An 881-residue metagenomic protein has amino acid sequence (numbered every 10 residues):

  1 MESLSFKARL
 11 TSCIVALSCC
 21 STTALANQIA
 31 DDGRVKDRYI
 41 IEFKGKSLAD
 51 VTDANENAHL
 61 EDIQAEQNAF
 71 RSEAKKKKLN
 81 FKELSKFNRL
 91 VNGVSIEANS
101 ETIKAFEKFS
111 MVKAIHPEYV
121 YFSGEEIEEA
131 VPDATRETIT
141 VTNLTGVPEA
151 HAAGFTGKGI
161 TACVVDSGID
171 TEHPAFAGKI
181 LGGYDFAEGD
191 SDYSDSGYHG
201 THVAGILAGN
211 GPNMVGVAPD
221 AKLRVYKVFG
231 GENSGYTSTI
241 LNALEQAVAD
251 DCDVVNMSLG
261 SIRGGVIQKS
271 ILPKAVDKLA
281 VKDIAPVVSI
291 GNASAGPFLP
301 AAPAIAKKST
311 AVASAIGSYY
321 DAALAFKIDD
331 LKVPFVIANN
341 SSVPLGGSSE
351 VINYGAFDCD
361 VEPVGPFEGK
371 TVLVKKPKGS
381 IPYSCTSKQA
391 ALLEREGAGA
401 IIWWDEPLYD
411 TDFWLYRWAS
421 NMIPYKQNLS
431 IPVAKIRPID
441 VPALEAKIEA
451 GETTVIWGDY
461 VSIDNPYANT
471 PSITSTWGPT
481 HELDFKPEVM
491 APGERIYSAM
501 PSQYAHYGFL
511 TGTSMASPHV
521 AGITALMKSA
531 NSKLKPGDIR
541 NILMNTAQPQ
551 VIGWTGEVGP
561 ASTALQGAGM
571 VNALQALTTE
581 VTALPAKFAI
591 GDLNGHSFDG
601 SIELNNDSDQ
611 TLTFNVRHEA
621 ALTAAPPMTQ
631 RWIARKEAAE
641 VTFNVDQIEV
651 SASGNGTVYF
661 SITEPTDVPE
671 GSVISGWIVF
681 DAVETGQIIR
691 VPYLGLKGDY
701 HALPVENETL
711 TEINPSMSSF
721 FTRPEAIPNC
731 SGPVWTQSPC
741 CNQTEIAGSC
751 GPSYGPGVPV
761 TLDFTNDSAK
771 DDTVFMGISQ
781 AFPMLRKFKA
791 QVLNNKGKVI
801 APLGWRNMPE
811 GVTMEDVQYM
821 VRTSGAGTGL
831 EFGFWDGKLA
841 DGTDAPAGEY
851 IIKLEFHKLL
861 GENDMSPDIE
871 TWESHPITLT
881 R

Functional and structural regions predicted by a protein language model:
A26-I127: Inhibitory N-terminal propeptides of secreted protease zymogens
A30, E149-G182, D190-Y236, D250-D253 (+5 more regions): Subtilisin-like serine protease catalytic core
L84, E107-T161, P174-A175, S462-S472: Protease zymogen maturation seam
I127, L299-P487: Structured lumen-facing ectodomains of secretory-pathway proteins
P174-G183, A356-E362, K376-P377, I381 (+1 more regions): Catalytic-core environment of secreted peptidases
A204-L207, R224-G230, L299, K378 (+2 more regions): Hydrolase catalytic cores
T470-S475, A573-D609, G671, L703-A769: Beta-sheet-dominated interaction scaffolds and their linkers
A583-A586, S608-S661, R786-D816, M820-V821: Surface-exposed binding patches on compact interaction domains or structured appendages
